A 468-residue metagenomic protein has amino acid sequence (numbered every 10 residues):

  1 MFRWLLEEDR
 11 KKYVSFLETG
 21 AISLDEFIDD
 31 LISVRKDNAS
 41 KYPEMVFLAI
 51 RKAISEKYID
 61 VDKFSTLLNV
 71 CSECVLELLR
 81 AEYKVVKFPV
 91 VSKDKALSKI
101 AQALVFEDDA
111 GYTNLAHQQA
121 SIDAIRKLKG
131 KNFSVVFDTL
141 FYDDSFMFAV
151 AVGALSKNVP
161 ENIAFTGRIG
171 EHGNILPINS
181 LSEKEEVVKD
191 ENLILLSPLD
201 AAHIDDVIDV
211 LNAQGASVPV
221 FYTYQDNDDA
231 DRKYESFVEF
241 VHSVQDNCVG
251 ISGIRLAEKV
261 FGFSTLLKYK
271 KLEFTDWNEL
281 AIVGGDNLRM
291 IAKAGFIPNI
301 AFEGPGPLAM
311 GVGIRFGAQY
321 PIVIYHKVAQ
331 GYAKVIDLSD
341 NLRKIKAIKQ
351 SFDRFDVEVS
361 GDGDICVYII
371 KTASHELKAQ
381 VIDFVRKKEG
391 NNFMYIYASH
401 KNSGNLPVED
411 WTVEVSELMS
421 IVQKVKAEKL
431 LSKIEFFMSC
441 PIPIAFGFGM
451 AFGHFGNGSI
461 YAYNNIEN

Functional and structural regions predicted by a protein language model:
M1-V218: Peripheral, non-AAA+ core regions of ATP-driven protein-machinery
A213-E303, P307-N468: Long, low-complexity, Lys/Arg-enriched
